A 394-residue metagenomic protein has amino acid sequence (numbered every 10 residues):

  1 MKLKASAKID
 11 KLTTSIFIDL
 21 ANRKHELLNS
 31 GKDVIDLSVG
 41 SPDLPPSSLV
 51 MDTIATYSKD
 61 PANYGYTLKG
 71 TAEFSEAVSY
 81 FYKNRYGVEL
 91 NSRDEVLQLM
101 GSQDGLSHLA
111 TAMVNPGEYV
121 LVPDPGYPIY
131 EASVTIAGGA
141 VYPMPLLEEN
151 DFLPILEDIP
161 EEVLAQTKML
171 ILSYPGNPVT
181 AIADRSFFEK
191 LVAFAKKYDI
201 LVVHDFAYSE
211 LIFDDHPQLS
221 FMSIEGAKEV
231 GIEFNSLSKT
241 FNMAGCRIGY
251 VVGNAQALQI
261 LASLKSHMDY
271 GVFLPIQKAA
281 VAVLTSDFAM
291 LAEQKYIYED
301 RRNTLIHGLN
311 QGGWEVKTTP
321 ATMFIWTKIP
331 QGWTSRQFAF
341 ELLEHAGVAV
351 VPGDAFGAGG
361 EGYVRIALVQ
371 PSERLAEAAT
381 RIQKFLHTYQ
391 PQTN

Functional and structural regions predicted by a protein language model:
K2-G101, H108, V283-S286, T388-N394: N-terminal small-domain helix-loop-helix segment of the aminotransferase-like
L27-S30, A137, K197-Y198, G312 (+2 more regions): Helix C-cap/helix->beta junction micro-motif
A112-V134: Conserved PLP-anchoring active-site segment centered on the Schiff-base-forming lysine
L147-D215: Active-site phosphate-binding strand-loop segment of PLP-dependent enzymes
I224, K228-Y296, N303, G308 (+1 more regions): Conserved core segment of the aminotransferase class I/II
V281, I297-I306, V316-K328: Conserved glycine-rich beta-strand-loop-beta hairpin in the small C-terminal domain of fold type I
G332, E341-V351, F356-N394: PLP-dependent enzyme catalytic core of the Aspartate aminotransferase-like
